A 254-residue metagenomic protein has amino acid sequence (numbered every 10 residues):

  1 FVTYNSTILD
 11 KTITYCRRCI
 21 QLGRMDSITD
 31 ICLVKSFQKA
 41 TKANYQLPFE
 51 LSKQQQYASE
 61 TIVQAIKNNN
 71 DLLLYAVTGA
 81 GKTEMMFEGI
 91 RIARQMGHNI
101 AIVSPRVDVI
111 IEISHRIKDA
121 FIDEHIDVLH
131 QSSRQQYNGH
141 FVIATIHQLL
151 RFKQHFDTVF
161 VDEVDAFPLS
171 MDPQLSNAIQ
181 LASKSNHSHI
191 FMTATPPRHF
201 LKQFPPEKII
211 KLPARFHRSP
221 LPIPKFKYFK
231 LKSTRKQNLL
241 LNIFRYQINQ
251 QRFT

Functional and structural regions predicted by a protein language model:
F1-Q38: Interdomain "pre-motor" coupling segment immediately N-terminal to P-loop NTPase/helicase cores
K35-L47: Conserved adenine-nucleotide phosphate-binding loops and their immediately adjacent elements
L47-N70: N-terminal pre-P-loop "Q-motif" helix
Y75-T83, A93, H98-I113, N242-T254: Conserved strand-helix element at the start of the C-terminal RecA-like helicase core
M85-G89: Hydrophobic positions on the alpha1 helix immediately C-terminal to the Walker A/P-loop
I92-Q95, R134-Q136, R151-Q154, L181-N186: Conserved catalytic network of the ASCE P-loop NTPase/AAA+ motor domain
E112-F156: Conserved motor-coupling elements within RecA-like helicase/translocase cores
Q154-N242: Post-DEXD/H (motif II) to motif III coupling segment of the RecA-like Helicase ATP-binding lobe
